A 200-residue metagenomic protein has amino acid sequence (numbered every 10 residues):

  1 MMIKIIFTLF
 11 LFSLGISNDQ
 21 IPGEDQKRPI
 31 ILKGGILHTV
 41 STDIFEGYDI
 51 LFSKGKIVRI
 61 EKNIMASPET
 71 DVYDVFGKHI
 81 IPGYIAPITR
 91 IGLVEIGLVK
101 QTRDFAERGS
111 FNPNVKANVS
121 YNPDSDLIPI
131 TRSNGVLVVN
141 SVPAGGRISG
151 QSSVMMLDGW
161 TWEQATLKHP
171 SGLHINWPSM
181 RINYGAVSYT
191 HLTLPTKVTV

Functional and structural regions predicted by a protein language model:
K4-S13: Sec-dependent N-terminal signal peptides
N18-Q20: Boundary of Sec targeting at the N-terminus
P22-E24, R28, L37, S41-I81: Histidine-rich, glycine-flanked metal-binding segment
R28-L32, A66-N118, S133: Replace "His-x-His-based motif
P123-L127, R132-R181: Active-site loop-helix segments enriched in His/Asp/Glu that coordinate and activate a nucleophilic water at divalent
T190-T196: Conserved small/polar residues in nucleotide/adenosyl-binding loops
